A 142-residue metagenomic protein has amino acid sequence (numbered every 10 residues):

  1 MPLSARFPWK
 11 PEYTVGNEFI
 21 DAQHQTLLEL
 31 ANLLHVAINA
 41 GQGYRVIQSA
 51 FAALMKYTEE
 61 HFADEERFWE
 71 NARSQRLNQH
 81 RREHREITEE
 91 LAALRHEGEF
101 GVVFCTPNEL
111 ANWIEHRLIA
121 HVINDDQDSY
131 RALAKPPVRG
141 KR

Functional and structural regions predicted by a protein language model:
M1-R142: Small-residue-biased structural context
